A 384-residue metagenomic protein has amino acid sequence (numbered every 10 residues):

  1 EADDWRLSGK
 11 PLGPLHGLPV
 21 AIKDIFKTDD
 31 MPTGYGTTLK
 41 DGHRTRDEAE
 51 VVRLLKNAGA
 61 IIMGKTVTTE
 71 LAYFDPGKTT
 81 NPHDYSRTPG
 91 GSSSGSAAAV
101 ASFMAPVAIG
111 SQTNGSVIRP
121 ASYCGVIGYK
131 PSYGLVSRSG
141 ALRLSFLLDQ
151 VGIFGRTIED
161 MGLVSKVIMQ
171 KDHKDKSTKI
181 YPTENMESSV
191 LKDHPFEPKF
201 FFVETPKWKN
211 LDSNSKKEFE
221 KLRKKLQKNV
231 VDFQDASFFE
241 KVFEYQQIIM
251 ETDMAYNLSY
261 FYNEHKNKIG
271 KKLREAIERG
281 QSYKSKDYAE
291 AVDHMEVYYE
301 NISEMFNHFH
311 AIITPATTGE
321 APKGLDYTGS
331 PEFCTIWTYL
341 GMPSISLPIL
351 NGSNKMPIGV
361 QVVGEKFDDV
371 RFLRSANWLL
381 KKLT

Functional and structural regions predicted by a protein language model:
E1-N114: Gly/Ser-rich catalytic/binding loops embedded in alpha/beta enzyme cores
L15-Y35, H194-K199, V203, Y245-S303 (+1 more regions): Short helix-loop capping/hinge segments that flank enzyme active sites or metal/cofactor-binding pockets
A21, L39-H43, D149-R156, E278-Y283 (+1 more regions): Short, well-ordered beta-strand elements within core beta-sheets of diverse protein domains
T38, G42, T178, E290 (+1 more regions): Short, surface-exposed loop/helix-turn segments at secondary-structure junctions that function as lids/hinges flanking
N57, S102-V107, S111-P206, E220-K221 (+3 more regions): Structural helix-boundary/capping segments
M186, S213-D235, S259-E264, Y288 (+1 more regions): Acyltransferase
N301-E304, Y327-P348: Small-aliphatic-rich amphipathic alpha-helix that forms the alpha element of a beta-alpha
